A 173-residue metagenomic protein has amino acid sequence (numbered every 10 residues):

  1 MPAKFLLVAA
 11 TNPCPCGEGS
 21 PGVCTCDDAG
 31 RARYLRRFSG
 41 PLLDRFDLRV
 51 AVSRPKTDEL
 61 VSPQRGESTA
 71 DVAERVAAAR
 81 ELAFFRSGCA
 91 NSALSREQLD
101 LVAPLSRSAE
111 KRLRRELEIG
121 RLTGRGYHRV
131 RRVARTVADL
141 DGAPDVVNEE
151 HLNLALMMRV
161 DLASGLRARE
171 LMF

Functional and structural regions predicted by a protein language model:
P2-F173: Basic, amphipathic alpha-helical bundle interface domains used for macromolecular binding and assembly
